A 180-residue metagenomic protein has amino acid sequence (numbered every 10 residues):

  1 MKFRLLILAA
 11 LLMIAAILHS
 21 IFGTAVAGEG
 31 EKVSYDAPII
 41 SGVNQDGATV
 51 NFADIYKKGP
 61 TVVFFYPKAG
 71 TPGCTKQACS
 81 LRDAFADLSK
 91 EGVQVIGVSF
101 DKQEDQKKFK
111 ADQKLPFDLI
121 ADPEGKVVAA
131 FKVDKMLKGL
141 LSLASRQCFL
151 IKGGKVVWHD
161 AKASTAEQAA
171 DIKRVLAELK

Functional and structural regions predicted by a protein language model:
M1-L11: Bacterial N-terminal signal peptides that target proteins for export
A9-G23: Bacterial N-terminal signal peptides
G23-A53: N-terminal "domain-start" segment that seeds a small globular fold
F52-T75, L81: Short active-site neighborhood of thiol/selenol oxidoreductases, capturing the structured segment around
T75-L115: Structural microenvironment flanking redox-active thiols in thiol-disulfide oxidoreductases
I96, Q113-S145: Short, internal strand/loop/helix patches that form the active-site neighborhood or redox-interaction surface
L143-K180: Thiol-/selenol-based redox modules, centered on thioredoxin-like and closely related oxidoreductase domains
